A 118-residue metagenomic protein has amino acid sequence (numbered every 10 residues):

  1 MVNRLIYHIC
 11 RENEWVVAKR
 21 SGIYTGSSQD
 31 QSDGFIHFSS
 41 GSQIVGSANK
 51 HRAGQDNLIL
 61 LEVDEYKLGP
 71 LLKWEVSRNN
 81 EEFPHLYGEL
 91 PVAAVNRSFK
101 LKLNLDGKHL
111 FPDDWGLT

Functional and structural regions predicted by a protein language model:
V2-T118: Conserved, structured core segments of small domains
